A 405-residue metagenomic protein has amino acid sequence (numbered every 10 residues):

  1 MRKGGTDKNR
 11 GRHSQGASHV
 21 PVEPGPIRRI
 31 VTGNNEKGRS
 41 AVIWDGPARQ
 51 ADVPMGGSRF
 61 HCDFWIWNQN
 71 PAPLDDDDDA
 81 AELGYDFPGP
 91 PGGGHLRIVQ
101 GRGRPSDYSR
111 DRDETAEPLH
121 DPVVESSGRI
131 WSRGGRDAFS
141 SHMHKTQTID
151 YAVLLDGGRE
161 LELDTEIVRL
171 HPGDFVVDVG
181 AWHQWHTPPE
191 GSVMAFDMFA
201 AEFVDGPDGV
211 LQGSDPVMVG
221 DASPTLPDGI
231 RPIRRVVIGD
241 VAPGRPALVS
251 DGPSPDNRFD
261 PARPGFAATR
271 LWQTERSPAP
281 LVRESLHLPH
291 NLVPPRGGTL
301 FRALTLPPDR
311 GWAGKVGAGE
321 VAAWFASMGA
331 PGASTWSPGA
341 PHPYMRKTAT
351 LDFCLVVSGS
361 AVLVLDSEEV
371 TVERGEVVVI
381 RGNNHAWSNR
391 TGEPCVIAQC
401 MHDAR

Functional and structural regions predicted by a protein language model:
R2-G4, K8-D79, G220-S285: N-terminal leader/capping segments at the start of a protein or of a new domain
R28-I30, N34-N35, R39-V42, R49-V53 (+5 more regions): Double-stranded beta-helix
R39, G158-E160, W182-Q184, R245 (+3 more regions): Structural motif
E82, P91-G94, A138, I167-P172 (+4 more regions): Ligand-binding loop in jelly-roll beta-barrel domains
L96-T146, G180-W182, F301-T348, G382-N384: Conserved short histidine dyad/triad with adjacent acidic residue
D137-T146, Y151-P172, G339-R374: A short beta-strand-loop-beta hairpin characteristic of the jelly-roll/cupin
